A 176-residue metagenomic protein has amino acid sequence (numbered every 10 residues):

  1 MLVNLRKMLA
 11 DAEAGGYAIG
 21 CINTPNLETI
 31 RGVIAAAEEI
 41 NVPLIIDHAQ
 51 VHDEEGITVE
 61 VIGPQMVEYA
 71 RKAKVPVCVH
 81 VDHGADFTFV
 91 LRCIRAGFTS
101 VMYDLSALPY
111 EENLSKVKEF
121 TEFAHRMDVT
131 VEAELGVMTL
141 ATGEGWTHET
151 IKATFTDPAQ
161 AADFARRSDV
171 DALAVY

Functional and structural regions predicted by a protein language model:
V3-G15, N26-H52, I57-P76, G84-Y176: Alpha/beta enzyme core
